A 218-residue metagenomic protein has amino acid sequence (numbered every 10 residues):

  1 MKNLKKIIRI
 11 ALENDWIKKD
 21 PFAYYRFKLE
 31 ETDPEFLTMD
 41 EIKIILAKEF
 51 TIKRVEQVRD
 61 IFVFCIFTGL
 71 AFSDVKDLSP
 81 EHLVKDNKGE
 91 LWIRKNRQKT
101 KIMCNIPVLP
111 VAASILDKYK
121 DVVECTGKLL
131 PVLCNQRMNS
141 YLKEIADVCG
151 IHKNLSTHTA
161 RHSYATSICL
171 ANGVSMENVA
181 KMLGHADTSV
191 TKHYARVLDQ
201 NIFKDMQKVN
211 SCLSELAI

Functional and structural regions predicted by a protein language model:
E13-F72: Basic, Lys/Arg- and aromatic-enriched nucleic-acid-binding interface segment
R26-E35, E41, D77-I115: Conserved tyrosine-mediated DNA breakage-rejoining catalytic core shared by Y-recombinases
E31, Q98-D117, V123-E144: C-terminal catalytic core of Y-nucleophile DNA break-rejoin enzymes
F36, R97-K101, A113, N135 (+1 more regions): Catalytic-site neighborhood detector that most strongly recognizes the C-terminal catalytic loop/helix of tyrosine
Q57-V58, V132-Q136, H152-N172: Short basic/aromatic active-site micro-motif
V63, F67, S73-D74, E144 (+2 more regions): C-terminal catalytic core of tyrosine-transesterase DNA break-rejoin enzymes
H82-G89, H152-K153, G173-H193, Q200 (+1 more regions): Short, polar N-cap/turn motifs at the start of nucleic acid-interacting alpha helices
V122, V209-I218: C-terminal secondary-structure termini that scaffold catalytic or DNA-interacting sites
